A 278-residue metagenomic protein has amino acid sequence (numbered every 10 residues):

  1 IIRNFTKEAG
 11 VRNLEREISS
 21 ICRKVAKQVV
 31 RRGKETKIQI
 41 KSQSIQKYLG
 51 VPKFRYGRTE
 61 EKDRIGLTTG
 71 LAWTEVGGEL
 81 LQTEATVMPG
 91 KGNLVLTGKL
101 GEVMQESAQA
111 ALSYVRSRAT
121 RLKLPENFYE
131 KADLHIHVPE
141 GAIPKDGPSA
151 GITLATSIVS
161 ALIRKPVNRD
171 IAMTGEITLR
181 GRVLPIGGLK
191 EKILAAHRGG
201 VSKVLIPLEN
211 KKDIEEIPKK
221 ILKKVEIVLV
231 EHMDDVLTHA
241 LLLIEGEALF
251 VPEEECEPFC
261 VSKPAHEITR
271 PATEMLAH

Functional and structural regions predicted by a protein language model:
R3, K37, R55-R58, R64-T69 (+1 more regions): Peripheral, non-AAA+ core regions of ATP-driven protein-machinery
R3, R12-V30: C-terminal helical "lid" of AAA+/P-loop NTPase domains
F5-V11, E17, Q46, K53-Y56 (+1 more regions): C-terminal helicase module of SF1/SF2 nucleic-acid helicases/translocases
V11, I18, T68-L71, L81: Long, contiguous hydrophobic alpha-helical segments, chiefly transmembrane helices and signal peptides
S19-R23, G50, L241: Short amphipathic alpha-helical surface patches that mediate protein-protein
V29-G57: Amphipathic alpha-helical
